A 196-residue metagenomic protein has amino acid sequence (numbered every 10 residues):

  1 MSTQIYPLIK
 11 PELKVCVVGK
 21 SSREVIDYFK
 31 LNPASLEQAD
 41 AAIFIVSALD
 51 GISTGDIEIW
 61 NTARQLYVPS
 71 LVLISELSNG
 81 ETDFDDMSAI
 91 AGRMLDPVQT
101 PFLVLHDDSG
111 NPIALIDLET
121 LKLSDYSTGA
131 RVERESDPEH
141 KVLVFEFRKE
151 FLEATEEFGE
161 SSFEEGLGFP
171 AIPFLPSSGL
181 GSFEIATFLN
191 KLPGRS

Functional and structural regions predicted by a protein language model:
M1-S196: Structural and coupling elements of P-loop NTPases
